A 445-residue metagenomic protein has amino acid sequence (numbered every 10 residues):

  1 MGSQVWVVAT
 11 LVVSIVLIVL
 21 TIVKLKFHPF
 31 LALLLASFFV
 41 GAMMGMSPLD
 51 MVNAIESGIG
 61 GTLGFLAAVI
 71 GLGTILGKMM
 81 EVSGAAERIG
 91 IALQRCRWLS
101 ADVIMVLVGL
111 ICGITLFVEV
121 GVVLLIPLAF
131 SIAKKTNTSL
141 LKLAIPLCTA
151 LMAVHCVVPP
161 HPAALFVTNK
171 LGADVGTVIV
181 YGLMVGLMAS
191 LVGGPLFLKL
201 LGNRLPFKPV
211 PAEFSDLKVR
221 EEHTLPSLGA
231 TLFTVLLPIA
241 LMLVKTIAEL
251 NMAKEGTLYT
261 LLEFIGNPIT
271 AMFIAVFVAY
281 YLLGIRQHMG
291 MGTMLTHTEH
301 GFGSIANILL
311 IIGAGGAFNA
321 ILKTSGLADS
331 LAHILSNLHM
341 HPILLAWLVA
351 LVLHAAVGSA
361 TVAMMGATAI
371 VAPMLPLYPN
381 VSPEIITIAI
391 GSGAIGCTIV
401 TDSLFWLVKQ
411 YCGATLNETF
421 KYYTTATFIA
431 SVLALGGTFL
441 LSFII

Functional and structural regions predicted by a protein language model:
G2-L11, T62-G71, F117-G121, M184-L187 (+3 more regions): Structural signature of hydrophobic alpha-helical transmembrane segments
G2-V5, V180-T296: Long, contiguous bundles of hydrophobic transmembrane helices that form the permeation core of multi-pass
V7-V19, K26-M46, A67-L72, A230-L243 (+2 more regions): Hydrophobic mid-bilayer segments of alpha-helices in multi-pass membrane transport proteins, especially secondary
V8-V13, L31-L34, A67, D102-L107 (+11 more regions): Hydrophobic alpha-helical transmembrane segments
P48-K135, H288-L375: Membrane-embedded alpha-helical segments and adjacent helix-loop junctions characteristic of multi-pass solute
L99-I114, N137-C156, D174-L191, P342-H354 (+1 more regions): Alpha-helical transmembrane segments of multi-pass membrane proteins
S131-I239, F405-L441: Membrane-core helix-loop-helix motifs of multi-pass transport proteins
G186, P342-I445: C-terminal transmembrane helix pair
